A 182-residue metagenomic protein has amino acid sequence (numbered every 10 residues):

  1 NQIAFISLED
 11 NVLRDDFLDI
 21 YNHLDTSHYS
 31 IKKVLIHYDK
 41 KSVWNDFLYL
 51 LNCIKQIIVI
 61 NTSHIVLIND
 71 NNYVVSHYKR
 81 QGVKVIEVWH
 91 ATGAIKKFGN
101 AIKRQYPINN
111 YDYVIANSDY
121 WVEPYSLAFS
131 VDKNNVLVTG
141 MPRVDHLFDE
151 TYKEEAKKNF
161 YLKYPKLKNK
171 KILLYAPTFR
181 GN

Functional and structural regions predicted by a protein language model:
N1, N72, K158-L162: A short, compositionally biased domain-edge/stem linker segment
Q2-I3, K84, K170-L173: Residues that mark the start of a beta-strand
A4-T151: Active-site and donor-binding regions of nucleotide-sugar-utilizing enzymes
L13-H23, V144-N182: Conserved catalytic-core segment of nucleotide-activated headgroup transferases in glycan assembly
